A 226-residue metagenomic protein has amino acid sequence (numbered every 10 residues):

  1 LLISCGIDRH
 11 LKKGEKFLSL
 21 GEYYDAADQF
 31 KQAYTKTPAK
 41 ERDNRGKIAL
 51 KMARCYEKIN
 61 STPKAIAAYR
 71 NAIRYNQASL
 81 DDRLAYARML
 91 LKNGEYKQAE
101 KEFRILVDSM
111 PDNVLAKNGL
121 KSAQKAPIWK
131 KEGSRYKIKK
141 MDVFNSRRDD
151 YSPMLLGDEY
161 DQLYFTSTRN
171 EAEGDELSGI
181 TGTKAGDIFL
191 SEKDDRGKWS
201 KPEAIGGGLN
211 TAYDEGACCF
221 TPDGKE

Functional and structural regions predicted by a protein language model:
I3-E22, T37: Bacterial Sec signal peptide processing site at the extreme N-terminus
L20, K58, D82-A85, K92-E226: Short, conserved micro-motifs composed of acidic
Q32-T35, N71-R74, V107-D108: Conserved structural position within tetratricopeptide repeats
